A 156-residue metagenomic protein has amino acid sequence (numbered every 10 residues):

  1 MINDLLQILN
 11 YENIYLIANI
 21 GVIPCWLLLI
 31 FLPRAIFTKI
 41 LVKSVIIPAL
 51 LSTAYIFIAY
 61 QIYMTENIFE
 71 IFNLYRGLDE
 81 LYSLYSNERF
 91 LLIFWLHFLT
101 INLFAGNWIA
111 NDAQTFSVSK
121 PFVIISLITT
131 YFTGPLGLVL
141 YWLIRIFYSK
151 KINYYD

Functional and structural regions predicted by a protein language model:
I2-I23: Hydrophobic transmembrane alpha-helical segments in integral membrane proteins
I14-I17, I93-T100, I128: Hydrophobic alpha-helical transmembrane segments of multi-pass membrane proteins
I17-F37: N-terminal signal-anchor/start-transfer transmembrane helix
P24, L103-A110: Alpha-helical transmembrane segments of polytopic integral membrane proteins, especially the permease/helical cores
L32-V45, Q114-V118: Membrane-interface helix-boundary motifs at transmembrane edges
Y55-E66, L140: C-terminal TM-helix exit segments that contain a strictly Trp-centered aromatic cap at the helix terminus
I62-L84, F90, T100-L103: Membrane-helix interface/capping segments
I124-F147: Hydrophobic, aromatic-rich membrane-embedded alpha-helical segments
